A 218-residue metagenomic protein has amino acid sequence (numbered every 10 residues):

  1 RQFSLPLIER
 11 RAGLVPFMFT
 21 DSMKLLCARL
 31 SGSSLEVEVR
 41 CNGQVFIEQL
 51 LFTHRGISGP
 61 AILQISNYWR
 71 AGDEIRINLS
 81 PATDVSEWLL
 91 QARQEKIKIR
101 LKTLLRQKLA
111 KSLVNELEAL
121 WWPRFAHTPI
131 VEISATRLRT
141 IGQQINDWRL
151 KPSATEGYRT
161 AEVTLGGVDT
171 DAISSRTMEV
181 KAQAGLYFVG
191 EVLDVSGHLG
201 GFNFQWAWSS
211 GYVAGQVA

Functional and structural regions predicted by a protein language model:
Q2-F3, W148: Structured helix-beta-strand junction loops
F3, R11, V195-A218: A conserved FAD-binding loop/helix module that cradles the flavin
P6-E9, F17-T136: An anion/pyrophosphate-binding glycine-rich loop and adjacent beta-alpha core in soluble alpha-beta enzymes
E9-R11, G190: Short loop/edge segments at beta-strand edges and connector loops that shape dinucleotide/nucleotide cofactor-binding
R11-G13, E156-G157: A short, aromatic/hydrophobic, helix- or strand-capping loop or linear motif that either lines the entrance/gate
P16-F17, T53, I57-P60, V163 (+1 more regions): Glycine-rich phosphate/pyrophosphate-binding beta-alpha loops
F19-T20, T164, Q216: Short Asp/Glu-rich motifs
E116-S196: A glycine-rich dinucleotide-binding beta-alpha-beta segment and adjacent secondary-structure elements that constitute
